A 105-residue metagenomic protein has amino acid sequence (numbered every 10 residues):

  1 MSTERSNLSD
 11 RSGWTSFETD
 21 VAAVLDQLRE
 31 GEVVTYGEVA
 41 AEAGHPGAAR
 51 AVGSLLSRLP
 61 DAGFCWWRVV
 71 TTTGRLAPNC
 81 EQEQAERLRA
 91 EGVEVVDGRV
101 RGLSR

Functional and structural regions predicted by a protein language model:
S2-R105: Nucleic acid-binding interface residues in structured DNA/RNA-binding domains, emphasizing the DNA-engaging scaffolds
